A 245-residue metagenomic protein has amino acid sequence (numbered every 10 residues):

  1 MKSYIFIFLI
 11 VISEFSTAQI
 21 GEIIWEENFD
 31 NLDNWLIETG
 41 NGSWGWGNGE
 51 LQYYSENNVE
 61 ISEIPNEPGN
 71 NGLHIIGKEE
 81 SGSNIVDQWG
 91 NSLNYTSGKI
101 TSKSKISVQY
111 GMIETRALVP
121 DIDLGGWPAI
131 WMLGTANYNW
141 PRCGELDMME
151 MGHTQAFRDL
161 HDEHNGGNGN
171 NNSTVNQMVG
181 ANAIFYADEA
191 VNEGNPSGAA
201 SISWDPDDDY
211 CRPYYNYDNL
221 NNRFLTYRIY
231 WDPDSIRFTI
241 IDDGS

Functional and structural regions predicted by a protein language model:
M1-I20: Bacterial Sec-dependent N-terminal signal peptides
Q19-S245: GH16 jelly-roll
